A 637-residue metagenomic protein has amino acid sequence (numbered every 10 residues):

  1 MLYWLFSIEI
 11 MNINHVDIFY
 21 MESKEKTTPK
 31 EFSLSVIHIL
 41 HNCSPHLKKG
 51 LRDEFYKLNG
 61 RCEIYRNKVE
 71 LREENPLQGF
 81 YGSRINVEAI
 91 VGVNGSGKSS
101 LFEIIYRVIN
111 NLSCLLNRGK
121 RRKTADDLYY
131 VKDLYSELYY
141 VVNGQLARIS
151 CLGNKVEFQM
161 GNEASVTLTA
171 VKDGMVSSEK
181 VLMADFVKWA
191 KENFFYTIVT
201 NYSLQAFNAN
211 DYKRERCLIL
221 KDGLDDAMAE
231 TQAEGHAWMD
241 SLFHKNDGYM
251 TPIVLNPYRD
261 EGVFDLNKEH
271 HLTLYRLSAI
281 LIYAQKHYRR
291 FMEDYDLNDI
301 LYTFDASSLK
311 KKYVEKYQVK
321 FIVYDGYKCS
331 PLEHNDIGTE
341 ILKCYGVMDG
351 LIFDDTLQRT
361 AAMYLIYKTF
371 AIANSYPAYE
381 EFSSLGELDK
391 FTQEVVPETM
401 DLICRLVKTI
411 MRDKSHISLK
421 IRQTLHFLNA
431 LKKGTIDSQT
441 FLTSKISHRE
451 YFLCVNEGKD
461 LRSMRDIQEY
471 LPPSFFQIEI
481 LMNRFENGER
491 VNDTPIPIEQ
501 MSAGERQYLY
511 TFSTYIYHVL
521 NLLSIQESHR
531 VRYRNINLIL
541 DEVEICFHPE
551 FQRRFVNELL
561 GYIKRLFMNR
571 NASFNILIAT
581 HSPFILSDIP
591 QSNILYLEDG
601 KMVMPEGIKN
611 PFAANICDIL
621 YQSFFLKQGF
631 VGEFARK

Functional and structural regions predicted by a protein language model:
Y3-E31, Y129-L134, Y139-Q145, I149-D493 (+1 more regions): Coupling/switch/interface segments within P-loop NTPase motor domains and analogous charged loops in nucleic-acid
I13-H15, F32-L34, I39-N110, F476-S623: Switch/communication elements of ASCE P-loop NTPase nucleotide-binding domains
Q78-Y81, D126-Y129, F243-K245, E499: Beta-strand elements of modular eukaryotic interaction domains
R107-V108, R118, L152-E157, M239 (+4 more regions): Short secondary-structure boundary/capping segments
L115-G119, L266, L522-Q526, L566 (+1 more regions): Short, flexible/disordered secondary-structure transition segments
N117, T124, A237-L242, T580-H581: Short alpha-helical segments and helix-capping/turn motifs at coil-helix boundaries
L204, N521, R554, Q628-G629: Acidic, metal/cofactor-coordinating or nucleic-acid-engaging core segments within structured domains
Q622, L626-K637: C-terminal alpha-helical "lid" subdomain
